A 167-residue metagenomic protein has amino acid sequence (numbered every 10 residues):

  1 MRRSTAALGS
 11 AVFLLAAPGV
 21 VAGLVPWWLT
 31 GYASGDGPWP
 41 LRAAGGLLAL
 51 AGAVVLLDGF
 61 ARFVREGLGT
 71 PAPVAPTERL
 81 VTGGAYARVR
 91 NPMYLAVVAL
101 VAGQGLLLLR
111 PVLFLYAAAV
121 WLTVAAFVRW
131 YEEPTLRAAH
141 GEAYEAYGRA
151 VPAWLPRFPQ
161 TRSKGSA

Functional and structural regions predicted by a protein language model:
M1-G83, L95-A167: Membrane-anchoring alpha-helices and their flanking helix-loop junctions
R88-L95: Histidine-centered phosphotransfer motif of kinases
